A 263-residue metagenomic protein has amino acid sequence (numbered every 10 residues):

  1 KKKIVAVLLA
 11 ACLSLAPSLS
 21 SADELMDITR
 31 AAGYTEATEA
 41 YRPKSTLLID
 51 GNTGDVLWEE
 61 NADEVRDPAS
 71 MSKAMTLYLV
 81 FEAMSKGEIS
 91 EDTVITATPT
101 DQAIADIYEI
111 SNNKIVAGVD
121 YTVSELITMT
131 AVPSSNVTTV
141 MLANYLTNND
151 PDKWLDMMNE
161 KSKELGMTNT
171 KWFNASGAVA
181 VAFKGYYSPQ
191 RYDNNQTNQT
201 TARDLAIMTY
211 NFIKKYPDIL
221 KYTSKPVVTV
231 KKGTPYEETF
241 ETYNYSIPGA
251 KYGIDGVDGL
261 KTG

Functional and structural regions predicted by a protein language model:
V5-A6, C12-M71, E82-E91: Beta-lactamase-like hydrolase cores
T29, G33-Y34, A40-Y41, T147-G263: Penicillin-recognizing serine hydrolase domain
E36, E60-P68, I110-A117, S124-M129 (+3 more regions): Second-shell loop/turn segments in exported
S45, W58-L79, E91-P99, A117-M129 (+1 more regions): Short active-site loop at a secondary-structure junction that contains or immediately precedes the catalytic residue(s)
G51-T53, N61-D63, A83, T98-Q102 (+4 more regions): Solvent-exposed coil/turn segments that connect beta secondary-structure elements in extracytoplasmic/periplasmic
D55, Y78, E82, S124-T128 (+7 more regions): Solvent-exposed, polar/charged alpha-helical surfaces in well-ordered, non-transmembrane soluble domains, broadly
E82-T100, Y216-K225: Short, well-structured active-site flanking segments
A103-V140, F240-G259: Conserved catalytic neighborhood of penicillin-recognizing serine enzymes
